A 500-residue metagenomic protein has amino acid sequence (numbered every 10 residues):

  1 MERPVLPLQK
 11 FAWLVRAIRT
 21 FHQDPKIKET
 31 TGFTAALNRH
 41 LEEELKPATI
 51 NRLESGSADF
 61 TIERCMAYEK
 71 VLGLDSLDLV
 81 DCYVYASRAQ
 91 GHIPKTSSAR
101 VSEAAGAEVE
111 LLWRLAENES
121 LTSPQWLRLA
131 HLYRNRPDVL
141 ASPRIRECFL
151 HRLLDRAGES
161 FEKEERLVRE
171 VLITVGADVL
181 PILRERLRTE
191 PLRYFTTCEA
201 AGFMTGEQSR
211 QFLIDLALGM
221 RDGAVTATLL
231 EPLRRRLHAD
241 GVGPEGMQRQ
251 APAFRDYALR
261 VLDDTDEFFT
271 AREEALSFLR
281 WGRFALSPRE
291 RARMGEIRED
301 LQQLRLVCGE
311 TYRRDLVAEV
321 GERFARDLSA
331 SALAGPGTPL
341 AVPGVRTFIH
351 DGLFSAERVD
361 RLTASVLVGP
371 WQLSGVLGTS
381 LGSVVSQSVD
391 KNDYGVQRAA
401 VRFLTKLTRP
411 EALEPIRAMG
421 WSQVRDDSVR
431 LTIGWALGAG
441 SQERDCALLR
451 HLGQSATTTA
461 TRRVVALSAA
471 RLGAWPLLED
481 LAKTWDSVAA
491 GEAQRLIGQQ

Functional and structural regions predicted by a protein language model:
M1-G32: A short, Lys/Arg-rich alpha-helix, primarily the initiator
D24-R52: Short alpha-helical DNA-recognition segment
T61-L79: DNA major-groove recognition helix of helix-turn-helix/homeodomain DNA-binding modules
Y68-E69, S98, L467-Q500: Eukaryotic acidic, Ser/Thr-rich intrinsically disordered low-complexity regions
V80-A107: Short, charged recognition helix plus adjacent turn of helix-turn-helix-like nucleic-acid-binding domains
A104-I214, A224: Extended amphipathic alpha-helical scaffold segments
P124-L140, E162-T174, Y194-T205, T226-G246 (+9 more regions): Structural detector for internal amphipathic alpha-helices that build alpha-solenoid repeat scaffolds
V139-R156, T174-L187, G206-L218, A239-D263 (+6 more regions): Amphipathic alpha-helical scaffolding segments comprising HEAT/armadillo-like alpha-solenoid repeats
